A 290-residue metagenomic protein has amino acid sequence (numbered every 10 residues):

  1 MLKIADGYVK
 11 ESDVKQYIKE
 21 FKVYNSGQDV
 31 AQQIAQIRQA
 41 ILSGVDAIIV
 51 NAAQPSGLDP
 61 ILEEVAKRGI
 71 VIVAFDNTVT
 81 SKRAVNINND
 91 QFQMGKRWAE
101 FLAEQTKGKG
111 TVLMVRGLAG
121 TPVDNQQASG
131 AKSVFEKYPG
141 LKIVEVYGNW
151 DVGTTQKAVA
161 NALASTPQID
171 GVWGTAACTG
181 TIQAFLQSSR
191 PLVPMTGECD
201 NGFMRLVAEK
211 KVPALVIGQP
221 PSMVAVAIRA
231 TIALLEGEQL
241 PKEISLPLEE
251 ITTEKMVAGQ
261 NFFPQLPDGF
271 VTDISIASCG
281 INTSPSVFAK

Functional and structural regions predicted by a protein language model:
M1-K290: A residue-level marker of the well-folded mature domains of exported/periplasmic proteins
